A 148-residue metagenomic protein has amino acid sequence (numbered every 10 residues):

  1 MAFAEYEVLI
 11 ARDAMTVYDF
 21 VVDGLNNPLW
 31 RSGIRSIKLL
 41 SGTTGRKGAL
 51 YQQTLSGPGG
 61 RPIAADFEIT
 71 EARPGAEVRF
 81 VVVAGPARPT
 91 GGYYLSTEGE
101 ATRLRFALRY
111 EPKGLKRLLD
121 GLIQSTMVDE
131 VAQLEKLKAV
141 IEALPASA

Functional and structural regions predicted by a protein language model:
M1-R46, A148: Hydrophobic ligand-binding cavity/cleft-lining segments
F3, G48, G75-E77, G99-R103: A generic structural signal for beta-strand entry/edge sites
F3-E5, P62-D66, A87-G92: Short, surface-exposed coil-to-beta transition loops
A11, A72-P74, E98: Structural motif
D19-N26, Q124, V128, A139-A143: Short, intrinsically disordered, mixed-charge
K38-A84, E135-A148: Glycine-rich portal/gate segments that line the openings of hydrophobic small-molecule binding cavities
V81-A132, L137: Beta-strand/loop substructures that line and gate deep hydrophobic ligand-binding cavities in soluble
